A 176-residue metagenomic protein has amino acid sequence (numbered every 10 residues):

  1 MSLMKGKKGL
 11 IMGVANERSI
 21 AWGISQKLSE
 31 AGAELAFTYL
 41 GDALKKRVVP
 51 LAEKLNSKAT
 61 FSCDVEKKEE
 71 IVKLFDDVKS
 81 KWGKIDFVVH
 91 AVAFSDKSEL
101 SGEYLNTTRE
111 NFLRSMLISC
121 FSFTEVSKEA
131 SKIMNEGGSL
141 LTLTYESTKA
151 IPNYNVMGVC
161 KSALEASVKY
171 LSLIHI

Functional and structural regions predicted by a protein language model:
S2-N111: Short-chain dehydrogenase/reductase
G13-I20, A93-K128, K132, E136-L173: Catalytic loop of short-chain dehydrogenase/reductase
